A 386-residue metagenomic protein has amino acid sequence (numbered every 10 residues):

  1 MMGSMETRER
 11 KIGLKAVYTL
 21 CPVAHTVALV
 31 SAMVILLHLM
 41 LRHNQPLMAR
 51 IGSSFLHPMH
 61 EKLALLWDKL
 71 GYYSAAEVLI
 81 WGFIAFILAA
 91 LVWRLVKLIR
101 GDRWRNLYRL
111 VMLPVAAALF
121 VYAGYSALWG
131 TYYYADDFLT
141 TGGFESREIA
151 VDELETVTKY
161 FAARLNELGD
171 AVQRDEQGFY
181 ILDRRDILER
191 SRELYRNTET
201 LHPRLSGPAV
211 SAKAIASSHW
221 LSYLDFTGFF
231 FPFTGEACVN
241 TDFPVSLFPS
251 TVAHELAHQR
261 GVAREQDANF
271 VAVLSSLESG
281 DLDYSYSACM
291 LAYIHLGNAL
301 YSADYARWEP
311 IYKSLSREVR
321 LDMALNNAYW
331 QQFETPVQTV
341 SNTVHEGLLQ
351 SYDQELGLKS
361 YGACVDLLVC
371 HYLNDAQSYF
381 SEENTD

Functional and structural regions predicted by a protein language model:
K15-S31, R109-P114: Alpha-helical transmembrane segments and their helix-start/interface "positive-inside/aromatic belt" motifs in integral
H25-H43, A118-Y125: Hydrophobic alpha-helical membrane-insertion segments
M33-V96: Membrane-embedded alpha-helical segments of integral membrane proteins
Y72, F248-N269, V273-L274: Active-site recognition of the HExxH zinc-binding catalytic motif
G82-A117: Cytosolic-side transmembrane helix boundary signature
W104-G235: Contiguous, non-catalytic segments that form substrate-binding/exosite surfaces or channel walls
D152, T156, F161, A263-R307: Post-HExxH zinc-binding segment in Zn-dependent metallohydrolases
E318-D386: Pan-zinc metallopeptidase signature
